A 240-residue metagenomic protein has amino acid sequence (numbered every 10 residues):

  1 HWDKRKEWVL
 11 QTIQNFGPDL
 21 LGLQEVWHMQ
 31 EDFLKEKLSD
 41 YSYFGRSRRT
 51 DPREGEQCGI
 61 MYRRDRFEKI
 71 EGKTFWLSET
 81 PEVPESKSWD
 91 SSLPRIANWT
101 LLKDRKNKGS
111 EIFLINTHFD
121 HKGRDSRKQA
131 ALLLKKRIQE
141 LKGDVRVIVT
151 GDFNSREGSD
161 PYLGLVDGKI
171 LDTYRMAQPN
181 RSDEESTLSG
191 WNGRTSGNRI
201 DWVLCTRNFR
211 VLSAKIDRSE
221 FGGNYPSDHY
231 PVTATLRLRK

Functional and structural regions predicted by a protein language model:
H1-L20, Q24, M29-Y41, K128-G143: Divalent metal-dependent phosphoesterase catalytic cores across multiple superfamilies
Q14-N15, E36, D51-E54, S91-P94 (+5 more regions): Extracellular/periplasmic catalytic domains that process cell-envelope and extracellular macromolecules
L20-E111, I216-D217: Structured beta-strand-rich core segments of catalytic domains in phosphoester-bond hydrolases
L20-Q24, F44-G45, G59-I60, W99 (+5 more regions): Structural recognition of the beta-strand scaffold that forms the well-ordered cores of secreted hydrolase catalytic
Q24-W27, R46-R49, R63-R64, F75 (+4 more regions): Active-site-proximal beta-strand/loop segments in catalytic clefts of secreted hydrolases
M29-D32, D51-Q57, K122-G123, R156-S159 (+2 more regions): Short catalytic/ligand-binding loop motif for oxyanion handling, primarily in non-cytosolic enzymes, centered on
R66, L101, D125, Q129 (+2 more regions): Metal-dependent phosphoester-hydrolase catalytic domains
S92-P94, K103-K128, L132: Metal-dependent phosphoester/phosphodiester hydrolase catalytic core
